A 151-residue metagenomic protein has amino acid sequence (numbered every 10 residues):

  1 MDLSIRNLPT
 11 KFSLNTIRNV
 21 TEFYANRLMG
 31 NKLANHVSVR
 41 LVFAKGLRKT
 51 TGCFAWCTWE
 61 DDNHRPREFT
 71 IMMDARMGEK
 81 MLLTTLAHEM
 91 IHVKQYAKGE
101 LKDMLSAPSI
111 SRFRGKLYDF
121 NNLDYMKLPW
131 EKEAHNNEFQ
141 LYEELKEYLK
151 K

Functional and structural regions predicted by a protein language model:
M1-F12, V39-K49: Hydrophobic or amphipathic, alpha-helical segments that drive membrane association/targeting
F12-H36: Zn2+-dependent metallopeptidase catalytic core
I17, V37-L41, F69-I71: Hydrophobic beta-strand residues in large extracellular and virion-surface proteins
L28-N35, E100-K102, L145-K151: Surface-exposed helix-capping loop/turn segments at secondary-structure junctions
G46-K80, V93-A97, L101: Active-site scaffold of zinc-dependent metalloenzymes
K80, T84, Y96-W130: Post-HEXXH active-site segment of zinc metalloproteases
H88, H92: Histidine-centered divalent metal-coordination motifs
F120-K151: Long, well-structured alpha-helical subdomains associated with metal-dependent extracellular/ecto-lumenal hydrolases
